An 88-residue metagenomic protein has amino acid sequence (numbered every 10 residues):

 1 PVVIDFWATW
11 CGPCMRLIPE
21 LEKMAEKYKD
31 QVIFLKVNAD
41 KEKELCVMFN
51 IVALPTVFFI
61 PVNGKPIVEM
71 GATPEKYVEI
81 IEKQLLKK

Functional and structural regions predicted by a protein language model:
P1-T9: Short active-site neighborhood of thiol/selenol oxidoreductases, capturing the structured segment around
P1-V2, Y28, K76: Preference for well-ordered, secondary-structure-rich cores of eukaryotic proteins
F6, I18-A25, K29-K43: Thiol-based oxidoreductase modules, predominantly thioredoxin-like and allied folds used for disulfide exchange
C11-C14: Hydrophobic heptad-repeat coiled-coil signature
K43-E44, E75: Acidic phosphotransfer microenvironment of two-component signaling modules
M48-V52: A short glycine-leucine-enriched loop at secondary-structure breakpoints that most characteristically corresponds
A53, F58-K88: Non-catalytic, surface beta->alpha helical segment in thiol-disulfide oxidoreductase systems
